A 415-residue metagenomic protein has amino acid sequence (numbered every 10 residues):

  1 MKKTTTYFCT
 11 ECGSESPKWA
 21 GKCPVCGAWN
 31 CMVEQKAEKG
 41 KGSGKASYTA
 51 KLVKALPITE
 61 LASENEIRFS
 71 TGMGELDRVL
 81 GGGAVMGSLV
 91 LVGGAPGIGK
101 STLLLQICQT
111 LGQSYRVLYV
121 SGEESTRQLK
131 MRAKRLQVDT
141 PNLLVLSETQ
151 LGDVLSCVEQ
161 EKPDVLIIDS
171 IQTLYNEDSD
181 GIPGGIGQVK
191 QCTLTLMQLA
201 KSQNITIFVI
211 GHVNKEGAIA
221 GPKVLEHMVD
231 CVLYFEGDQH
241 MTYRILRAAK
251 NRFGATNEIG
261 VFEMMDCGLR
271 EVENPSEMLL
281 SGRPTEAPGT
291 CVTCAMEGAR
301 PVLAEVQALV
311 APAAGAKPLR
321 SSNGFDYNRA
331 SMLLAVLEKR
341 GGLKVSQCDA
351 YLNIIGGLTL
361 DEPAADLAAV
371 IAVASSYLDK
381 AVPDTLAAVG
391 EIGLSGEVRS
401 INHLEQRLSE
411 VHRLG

Functional and structural regions predicted by a protein language model:
K2-E11, E15-D77, V85-L91, I98-Q109 (+6 more regions): Peripheral, non-AAA+ core regions of ATP-driven protein-machinery
A95, G122: P-loop (Walker A) phosphate-binding loop of NTP-binding proteins
V117-S121: Conserved RecA-like ASCE P-loop NTPase motor core of nucleic-acid helicases/translocases
E123-S125, V213: Residues in the short beta-alpha loop(s) of Rossmann-like NAD(P)-binding domains
E124, T149-Q150: Short beta->alpha linker loops
L146: Conserved SAM-binding strand-loop segment of SAM-dependent methyltransferases
